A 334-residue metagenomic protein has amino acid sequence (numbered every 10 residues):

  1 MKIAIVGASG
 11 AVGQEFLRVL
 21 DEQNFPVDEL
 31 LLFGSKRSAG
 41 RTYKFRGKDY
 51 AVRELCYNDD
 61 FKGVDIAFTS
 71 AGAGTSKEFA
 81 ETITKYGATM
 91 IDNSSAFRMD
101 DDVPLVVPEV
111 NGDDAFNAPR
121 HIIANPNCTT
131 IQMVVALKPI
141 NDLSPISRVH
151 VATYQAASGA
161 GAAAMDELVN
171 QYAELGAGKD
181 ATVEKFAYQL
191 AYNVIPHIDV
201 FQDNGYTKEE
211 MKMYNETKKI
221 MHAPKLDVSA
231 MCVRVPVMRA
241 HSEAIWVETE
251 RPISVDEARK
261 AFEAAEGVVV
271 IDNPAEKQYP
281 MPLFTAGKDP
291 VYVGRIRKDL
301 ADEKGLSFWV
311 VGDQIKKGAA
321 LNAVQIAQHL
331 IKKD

Functional and structural regions predicted by a protein language model:
M1-L190, K225-D227, K260, V291-Y292 (+4 more regions): N-terminal Rossmann-like NAD(P) cofactor-binding subdomain of oxidoreductases, focused on the glycine-rich
A67, A157-D334: Charged docking surfaces used in two-component/phosphorelay signaling
